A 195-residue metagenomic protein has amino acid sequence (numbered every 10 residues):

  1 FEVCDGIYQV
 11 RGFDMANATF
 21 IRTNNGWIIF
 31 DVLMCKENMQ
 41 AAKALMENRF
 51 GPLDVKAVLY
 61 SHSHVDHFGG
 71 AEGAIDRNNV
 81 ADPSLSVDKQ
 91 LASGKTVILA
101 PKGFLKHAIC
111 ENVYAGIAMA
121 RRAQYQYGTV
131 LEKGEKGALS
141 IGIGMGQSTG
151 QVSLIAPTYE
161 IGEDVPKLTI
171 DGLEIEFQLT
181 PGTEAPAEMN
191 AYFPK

Functional and structural regions predicted by a protein language model:
F1-L53, E188-K195: Conserved beta-strand hairpin/beta-sheet module of binuclear metal-dependent hydrolase folds, prominently
E2, L91-K95, L99, G103-P181 (+2 more regions): Metallo-beta-lactamase
F13, L45-P52, A74-V80, H107-R122: Structured segments of extracytoplasmic/periplasmic soluble domains in secreted or envelope-associated proteins
D14-N17, M34-E37, S63-H67, F104-K106 (+1 more regions): Solvent-exposed loop/turn segments at secondary-structure junctions within structured extracellular/periplasmic domains
T23, M34-C35, H64, P101 (+2 more regions): Alpha-helix initiation/capping motif
N25-G26, K36-V97: Active-site metal-binding motif and surrounding structural segment of the metallo-beta-lactamase
